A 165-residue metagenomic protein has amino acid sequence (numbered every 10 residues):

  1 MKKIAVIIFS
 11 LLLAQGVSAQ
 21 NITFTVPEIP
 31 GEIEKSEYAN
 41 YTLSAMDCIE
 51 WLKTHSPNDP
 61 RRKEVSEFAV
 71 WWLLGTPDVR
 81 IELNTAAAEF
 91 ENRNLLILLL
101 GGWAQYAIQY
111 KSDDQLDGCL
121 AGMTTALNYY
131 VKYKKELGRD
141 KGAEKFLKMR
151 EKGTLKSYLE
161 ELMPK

Functional and structural regions predicted by a protein language model:
M1-T23: Bacterial Sec-dependent N-terminal signal peptides
K3, I29-S36, K53, Y110 (+2 more regions): Generic preference for well-ordered secondary structure
I4-V6, L11, A39, P60 (+1 more regions): Short, well-ordered helical secondary-structure segments
L11, V26, N40-L43, I97 (+1 more regions): Intrinsically disordered, low-complexity regions enriched in small/polar residues
Q20-A86, K165: N-terminal secretory signal peptides
R61-M163: Mature extracellular/secreted ectodomains of secretory-pathway proteins
